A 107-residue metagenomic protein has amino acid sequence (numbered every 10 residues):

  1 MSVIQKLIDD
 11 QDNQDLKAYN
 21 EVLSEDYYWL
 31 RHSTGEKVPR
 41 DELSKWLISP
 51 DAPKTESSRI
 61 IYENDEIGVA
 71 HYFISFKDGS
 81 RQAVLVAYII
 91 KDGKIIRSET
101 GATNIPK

Functional and structural regions predicted by a protein language model:
I4-D9: Amphipathic alpha-helical repeat scaffolds
D12, L30, T34-K107: A beta-strand edge to alpha-helix "cap/lid" segment located at domain peripheries
N13-Y28: Short, well-ordered alpha-helical segments enriched in acidic and aromatic residues
